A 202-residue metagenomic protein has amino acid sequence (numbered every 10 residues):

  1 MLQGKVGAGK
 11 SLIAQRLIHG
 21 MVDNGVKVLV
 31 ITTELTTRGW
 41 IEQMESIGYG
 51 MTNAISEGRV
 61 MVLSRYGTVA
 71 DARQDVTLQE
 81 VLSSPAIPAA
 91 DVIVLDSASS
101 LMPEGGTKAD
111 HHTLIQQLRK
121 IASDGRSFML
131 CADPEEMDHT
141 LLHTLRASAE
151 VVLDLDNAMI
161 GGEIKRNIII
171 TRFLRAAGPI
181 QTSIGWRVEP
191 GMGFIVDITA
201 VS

Functional and structural regions predicted by a protein language model:
L2: Hydrophobic anchor at the beta1->P-loop junction of P-loop NTPases
K5-T68: Conserved P-loop
N24-K27, G58, G125-R126, S148-V151 (+1 more regions): Short glycine-/polar-rich loops that comprise or flank the Walker A/P-loop and associated switch/sensor motifs
V30, V94-D96, R126-P134: Structural recognition of the conserved hydrophobic beta-strand(s) that form the central parallel beta-sheet of P-loop
G39, Q43-M44, L114-Q117, T144-S148: Alpha-helical scaffold elements adjacent to nucleotide-binding pockets in ATP/GTP-utilizing enzyme cores
R65-R126: Phosphate-binding/switch loop-helix module in NTP-utilizing enzymes
P85-P88, G185-S202: NTP-binding/hydrolysis catalytic cores, primarily Walker-type P-loop NTPases
C131-G193: Phosphate-binding/switch region of NTP-binding enzymes
